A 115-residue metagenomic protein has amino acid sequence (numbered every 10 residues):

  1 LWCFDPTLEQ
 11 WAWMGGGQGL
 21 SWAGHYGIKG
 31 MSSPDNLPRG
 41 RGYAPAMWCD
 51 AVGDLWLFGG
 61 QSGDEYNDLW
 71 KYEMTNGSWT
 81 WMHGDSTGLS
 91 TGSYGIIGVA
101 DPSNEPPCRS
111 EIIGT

Functional and structural regions predicted by a protein language model:
L1-T115: Kelch-like beta-propeller repeat domains
